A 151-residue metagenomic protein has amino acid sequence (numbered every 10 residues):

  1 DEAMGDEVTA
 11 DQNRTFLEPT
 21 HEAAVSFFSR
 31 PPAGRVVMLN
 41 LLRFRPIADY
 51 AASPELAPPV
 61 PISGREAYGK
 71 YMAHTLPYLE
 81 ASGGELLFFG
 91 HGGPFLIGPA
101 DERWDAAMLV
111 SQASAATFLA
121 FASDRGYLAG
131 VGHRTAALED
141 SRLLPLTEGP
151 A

Functional and structural regions predicted by a protein language model:
D1-A106, A113, T117, T147-A151: Short S/T/G/P-rich N-terminal loop/turn motif that feeds into the first structured element of a domain
G83-L86, G126, R142: Secondary-structure boundary/capping signal
F95-L96, L128-G130: A short local loop/turn or secondary-structure capping micro-motif enriched for an aromatic residue
M108, T117, G130-H133: Short, hydrophobic/aromatic alpha-helical segments in well-folded domains
V110-A113, A122: A conserved hydrophobic position in a structured secondary element of the catalytic/binding core that shapes
A120-Y127: Short amphipathic alpha-helices in soluble, non-transmembrane regions that often serve as interface/regulatory elements
G132-A151: Charge-dense polyanion-binding interfaces
